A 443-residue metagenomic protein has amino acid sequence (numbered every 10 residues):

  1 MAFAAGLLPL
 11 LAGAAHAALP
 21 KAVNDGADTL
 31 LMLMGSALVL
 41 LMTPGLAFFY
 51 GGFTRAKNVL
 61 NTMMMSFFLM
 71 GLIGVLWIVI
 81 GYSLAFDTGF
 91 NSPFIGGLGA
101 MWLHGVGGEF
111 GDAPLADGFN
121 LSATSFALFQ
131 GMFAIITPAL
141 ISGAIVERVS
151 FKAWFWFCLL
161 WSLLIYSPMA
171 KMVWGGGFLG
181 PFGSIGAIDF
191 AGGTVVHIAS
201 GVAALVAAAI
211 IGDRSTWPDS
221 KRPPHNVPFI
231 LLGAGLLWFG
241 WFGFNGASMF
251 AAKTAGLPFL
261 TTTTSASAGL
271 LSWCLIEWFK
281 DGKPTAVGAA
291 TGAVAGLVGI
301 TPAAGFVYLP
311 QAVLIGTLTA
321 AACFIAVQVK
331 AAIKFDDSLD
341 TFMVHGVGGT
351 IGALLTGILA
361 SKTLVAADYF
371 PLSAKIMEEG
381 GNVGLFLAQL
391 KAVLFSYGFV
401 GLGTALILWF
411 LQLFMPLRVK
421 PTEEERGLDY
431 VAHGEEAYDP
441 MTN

Functional and structural regions predicted by a protein language model:
M1-A18: N-terminal secretory/membrane targeting signals
G13-N443: Glycine- and aromatic-enriched membrane alpha-helices
